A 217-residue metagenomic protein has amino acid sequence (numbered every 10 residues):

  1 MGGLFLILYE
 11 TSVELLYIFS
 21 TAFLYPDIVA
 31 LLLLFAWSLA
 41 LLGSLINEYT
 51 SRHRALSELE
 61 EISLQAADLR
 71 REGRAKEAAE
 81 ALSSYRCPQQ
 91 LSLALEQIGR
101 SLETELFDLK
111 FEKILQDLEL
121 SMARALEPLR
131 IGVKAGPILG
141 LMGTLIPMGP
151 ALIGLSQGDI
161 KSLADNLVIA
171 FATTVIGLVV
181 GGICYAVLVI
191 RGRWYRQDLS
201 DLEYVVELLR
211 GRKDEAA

Functional and structural regions predicted by a protein language model:
M1-S84, Q116-D198: Hydrophobic alpha-helical transmembrane segments of small proteolipidic membrane proteins, enriched in energy-coupled
G2-F5, E96-Q116: Short, charged cytosolic
L32, A36, P88-L91, D108-F111: Short runs of predominantly hydrophobic/aromatic residues within well-ordered alpha helices that form helix-helix
I62, A66, L91-A94, I98 (+2 more regions): Amphipathic alpha-helices that form helix-helix packing interfaces
L69-E103, A217: Acidic, Ser/Thr-rich low-complexity segments on the non-lumenal side of membrane proteins
Q89, E105, L109, G158-K161 (+1 more regions): Generic alpha-helical secondary structure signal
W194-A217: Cytosol/matrix-facing juxtamembrane amphipathic, basic-hydrophobic segments adjacent to a transmembrane helix
